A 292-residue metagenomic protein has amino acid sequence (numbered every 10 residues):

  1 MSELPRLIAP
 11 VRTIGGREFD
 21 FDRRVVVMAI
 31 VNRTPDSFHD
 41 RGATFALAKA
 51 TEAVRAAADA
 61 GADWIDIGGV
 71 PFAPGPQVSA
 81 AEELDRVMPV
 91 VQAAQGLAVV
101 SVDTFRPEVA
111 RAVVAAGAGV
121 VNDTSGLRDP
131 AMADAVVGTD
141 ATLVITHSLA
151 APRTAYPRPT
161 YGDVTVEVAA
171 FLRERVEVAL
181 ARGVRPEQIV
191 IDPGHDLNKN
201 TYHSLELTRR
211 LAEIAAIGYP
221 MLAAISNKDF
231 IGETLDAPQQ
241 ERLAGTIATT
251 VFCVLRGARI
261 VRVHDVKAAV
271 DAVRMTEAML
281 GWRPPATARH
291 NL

Functional and structural regions predicted by a protein language model:
S2-R6, I14, S37-R55, F72-V99 (+4 more regions): Active-site-adjacent loop and "lid" segments of alpha/beta metabolic enzymes
A9-I14, E18-F19: Short acidic-hydrophobic surface loop/beta-edge motif
F21-A29, A56-I67: N-terminal glycine-rich anion-binding loops that anchor highly charged ligand groups
R33: N-terminal nucleotide-binding beta1-loop-alpha1 segment
R182-V184: Short coil/turn linkers that connect adjacent helices within long alpha-helical scaffolds, especially alpha-solenoid
P186-Q188: Short acidic capping loops at alpha-helix termini that bridge into adjacent secondary structure
H195: Active-site metal-binding loops of divalent metal-dependent hydrolases
